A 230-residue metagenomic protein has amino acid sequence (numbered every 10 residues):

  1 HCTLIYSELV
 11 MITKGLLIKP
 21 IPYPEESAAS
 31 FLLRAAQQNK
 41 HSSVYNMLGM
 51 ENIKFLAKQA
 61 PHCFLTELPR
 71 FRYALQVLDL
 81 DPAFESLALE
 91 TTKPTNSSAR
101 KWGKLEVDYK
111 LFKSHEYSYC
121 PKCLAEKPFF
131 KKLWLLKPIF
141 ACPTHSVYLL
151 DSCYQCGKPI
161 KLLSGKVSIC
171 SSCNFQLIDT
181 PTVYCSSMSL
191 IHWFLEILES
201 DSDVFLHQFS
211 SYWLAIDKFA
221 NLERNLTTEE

Functional and structural regions predicted by a protein language model:
L4-H115, P121, P128: A structured, charge-rich N-terminal accessory region that forms the first stable segment of a protein and links
F55-A60, P143-T144, G165-K166: Short amphipathic alpha-helical patches
E106-K110, E126-L133, K137-A141, G157: Catalytic micro-motifs at enzyme active sites that drive phosphoryl/nucleotidyl and oxygen chemistry
K113-Y117, L135-P138, S146-L150, K166-I169: Short metal-coordination and nucleic-acid-contact micro-motifs, chiefly zinc-binding Cys/His arrays
Y119-C123, A141-T144, Q155, S172: Short, cysteine/histidine-rich loop/knuckle motifs that typically chelate Zn2+
K122-F129, V147-D151: Alpha-helix capping at helix-to-loop junctions
V147-E230: Domain-exit/linker segments immediately C-terminal to small folded modules
